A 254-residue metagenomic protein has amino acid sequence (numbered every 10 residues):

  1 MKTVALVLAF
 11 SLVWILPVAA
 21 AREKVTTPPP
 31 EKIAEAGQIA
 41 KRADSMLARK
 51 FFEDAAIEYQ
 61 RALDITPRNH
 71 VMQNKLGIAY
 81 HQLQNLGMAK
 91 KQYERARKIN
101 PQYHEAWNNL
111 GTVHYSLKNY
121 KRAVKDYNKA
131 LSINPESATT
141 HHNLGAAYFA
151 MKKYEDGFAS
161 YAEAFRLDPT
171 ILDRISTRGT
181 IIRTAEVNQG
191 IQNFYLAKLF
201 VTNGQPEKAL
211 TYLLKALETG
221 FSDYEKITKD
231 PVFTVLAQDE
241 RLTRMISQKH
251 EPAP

Functional and structural regions predicted by a protein language model:
V18-Q60: N-terminal leader/linker segments that initiate helical-solenoid repeat arrays
P29, E35-A36, H70-V71, H104-E105 (+4 more regions): Helix-start (N-cap) detector for alpha-helical repeat units in TPR-like alpha-solenoids, especially tetratricopeptide
L47, N74, I78-H81, K98 (+4 more regions): Position-specific recognition of the canonical hydrophobic site in helix A of tetratricopeptide repeat
R49-R61, Q82-R95, L117-K129, T139 (+3 more regions): Structural signature of tandem alpha-helical TPR/SEL1-like repeats, specifically the intra-repeat loop/turn
K75, N109, N143, T177-R178 (+2 more regions): Canonical tetratricopeptide repeat
D173-Q192, D223-R244: TPR/TPR-like alpha-solenoid helical repeat scaffolds
